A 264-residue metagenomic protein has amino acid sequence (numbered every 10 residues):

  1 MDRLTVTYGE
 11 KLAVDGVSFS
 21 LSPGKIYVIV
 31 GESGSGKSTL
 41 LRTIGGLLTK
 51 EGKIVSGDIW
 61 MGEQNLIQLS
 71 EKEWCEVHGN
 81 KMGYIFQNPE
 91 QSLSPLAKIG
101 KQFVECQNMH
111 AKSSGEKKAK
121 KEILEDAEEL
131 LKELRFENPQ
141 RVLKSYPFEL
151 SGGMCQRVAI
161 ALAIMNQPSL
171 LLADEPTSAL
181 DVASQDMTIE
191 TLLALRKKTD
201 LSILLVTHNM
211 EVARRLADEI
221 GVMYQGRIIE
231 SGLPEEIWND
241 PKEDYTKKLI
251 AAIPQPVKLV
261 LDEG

Functional and structural regions predicted by a protein language model:
K53-N65: Conserved ABC transporter NBD signature motif
Y146-L150, M154: Conserved ABC ATPase signature
M165-S169: A short, proline-enriched helix->beta-strand linker immediately N-terminal to the Walker B motif in ABC-type P-loop
A213-R215: A short, surface-exposed alpha-helical micro-motif characterized by mixed small hydrophobic and charged/polar residues
E219, S231: Short, glycine/charged-rich "phosphate-handling" switch motifs in NTP-dependent and phosphotransfer domains
